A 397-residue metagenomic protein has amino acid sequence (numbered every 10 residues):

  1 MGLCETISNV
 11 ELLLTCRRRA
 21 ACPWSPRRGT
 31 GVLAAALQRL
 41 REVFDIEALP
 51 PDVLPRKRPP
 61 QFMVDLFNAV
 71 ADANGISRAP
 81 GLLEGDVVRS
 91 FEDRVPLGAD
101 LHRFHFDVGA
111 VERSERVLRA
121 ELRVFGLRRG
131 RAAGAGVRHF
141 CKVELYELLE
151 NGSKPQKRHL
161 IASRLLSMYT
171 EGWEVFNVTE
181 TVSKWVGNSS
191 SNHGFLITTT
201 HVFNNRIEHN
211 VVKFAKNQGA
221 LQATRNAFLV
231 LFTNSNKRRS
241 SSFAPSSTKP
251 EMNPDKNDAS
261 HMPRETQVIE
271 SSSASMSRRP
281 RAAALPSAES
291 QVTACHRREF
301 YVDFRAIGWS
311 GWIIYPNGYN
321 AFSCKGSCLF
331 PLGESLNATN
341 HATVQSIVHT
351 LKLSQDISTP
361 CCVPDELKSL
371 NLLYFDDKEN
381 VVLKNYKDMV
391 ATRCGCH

Functional and structural regions predicted by a protein language model:
M1-H397: Secreted, disulfide-rich extracellular signaling modules
